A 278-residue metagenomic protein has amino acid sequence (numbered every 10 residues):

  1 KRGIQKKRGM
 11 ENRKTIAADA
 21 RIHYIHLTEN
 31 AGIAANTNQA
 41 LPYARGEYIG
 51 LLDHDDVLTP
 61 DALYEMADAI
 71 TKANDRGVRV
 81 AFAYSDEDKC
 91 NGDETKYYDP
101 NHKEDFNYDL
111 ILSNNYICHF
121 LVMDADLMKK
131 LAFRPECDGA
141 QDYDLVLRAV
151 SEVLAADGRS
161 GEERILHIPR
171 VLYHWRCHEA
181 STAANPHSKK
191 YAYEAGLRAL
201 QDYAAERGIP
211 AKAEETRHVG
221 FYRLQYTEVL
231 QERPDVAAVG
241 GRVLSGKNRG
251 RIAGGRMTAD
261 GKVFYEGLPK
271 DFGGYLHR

Functional and structural regions predicted by a protein language model:
K1-H26: Acidic donor-binding segment of Leloir-type glycosyltransferases
L27-A44: Glycine-rich, basic loop-to-helix element that forms the pyrophosphate-binding segment of sugar-nucleotide handling
I33, L52, V57-A62, K89 (+6 more regions): Hydrophobic/aromatic residue at the end of a short beta strand that borders the catalytic acidic motif
I49: Short aromatic/hydrophobic "clamp" motif used to bind/position activated sugar donors
D61-Y97, L230-K262: Conserved donor NDP-sugar-binding/catalytic core segment of glycosyltransferases
D93-H119, G241, G246, M257-R278: Short, flexible, basic/aromatic active-site loop/helix in glycosyltransferases
Y108-R198: Conserved nucleotide-sugar donor-binding catalytic segment
S188-V229, T258-R278: C-terminal, non-catalytic tails of nucleotide-sugar-dependent glycosyltransferases
